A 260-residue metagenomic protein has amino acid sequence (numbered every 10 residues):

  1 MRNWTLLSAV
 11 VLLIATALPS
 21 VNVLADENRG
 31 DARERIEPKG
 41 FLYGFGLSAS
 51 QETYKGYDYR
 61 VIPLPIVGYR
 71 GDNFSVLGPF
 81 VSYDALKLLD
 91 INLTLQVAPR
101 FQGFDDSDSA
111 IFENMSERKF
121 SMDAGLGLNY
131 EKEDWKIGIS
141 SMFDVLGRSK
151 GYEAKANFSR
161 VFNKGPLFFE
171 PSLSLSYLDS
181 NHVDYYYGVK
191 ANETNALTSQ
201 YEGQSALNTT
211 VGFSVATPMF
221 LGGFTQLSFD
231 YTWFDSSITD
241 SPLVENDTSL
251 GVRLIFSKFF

Functional and structural regions predicted by a protein language model:
M1-G40, G56, S241: Cleavable N-terminal export/targeting peptides
L24-V76, V81: Short glycine/proline- and aromatic-enriched beta-strand/turn motifs that initiate or cap beta-hairpins
K39, Y59-P65, L89, R118-A124 (+3 more regions): Residues that define the transmembrane beta-barrel architecture of outer-membrane proteins
L47-A49, D108-I111, I139-S141, E193-S199 (+1 more regions): Extracytoplasmic loops and strand-loop junctions of Gram-negative outer membrane beta-barrel proteins
L47-T53, G71-N73, V97-G103, K132-D134 (+5 more regions): Transmembrane beta-strands of outer-membrane beta-barrel pores
L64-G68, F158, D247-F260: Outer-membrane beta-barrel "beta-signal"
N73-V76, I91, D134-I137, P166-F169 (+1 more regions): Repeated loop/turn-to-beta-strand initiation elements of outer-membrane beta-barrel proteins
S82, V145-I238, L243-E245, K258-F260: Outer-membrane beta-barrel transmembrane domain signature
